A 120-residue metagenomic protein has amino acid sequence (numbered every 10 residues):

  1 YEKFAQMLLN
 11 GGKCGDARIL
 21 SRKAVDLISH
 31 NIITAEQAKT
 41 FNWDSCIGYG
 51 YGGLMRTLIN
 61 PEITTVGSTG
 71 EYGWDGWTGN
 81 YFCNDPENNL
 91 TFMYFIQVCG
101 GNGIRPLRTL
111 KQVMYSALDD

Functional and structural regions predicted by a protein language model:
Y1-D120: Catalytic loop of the DD-peptidase/beta-lactamase superfamily, centered on the K-T-G motif and neighboring
